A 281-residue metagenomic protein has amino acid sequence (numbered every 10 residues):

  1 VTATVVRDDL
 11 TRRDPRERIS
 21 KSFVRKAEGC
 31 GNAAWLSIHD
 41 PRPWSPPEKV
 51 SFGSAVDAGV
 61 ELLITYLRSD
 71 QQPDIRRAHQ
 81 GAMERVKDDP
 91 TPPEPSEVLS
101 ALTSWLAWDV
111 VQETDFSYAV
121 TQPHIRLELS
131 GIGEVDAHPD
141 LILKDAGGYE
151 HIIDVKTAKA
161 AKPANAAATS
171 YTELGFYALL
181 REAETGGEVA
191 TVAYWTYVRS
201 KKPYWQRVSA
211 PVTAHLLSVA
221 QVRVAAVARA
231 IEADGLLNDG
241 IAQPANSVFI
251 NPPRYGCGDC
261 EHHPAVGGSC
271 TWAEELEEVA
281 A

Functional and structural regions predicted by a protein language model:
V1-W35: Gly/lys/ser-thr-rich phosphate-binding loops in alpha/beta enzymes that coordinate phosphoanhydride or phosphate groups
R7-D14, R18-I19, L102, L180-A281: Metal-dependent nuclease catalytic regions and adjoining charged, substrate-binding loops involved in nucleic-acid end
K21-R68, D259-H262: Nuclease catalytic cores
E28-L36, L143-D154, A228, E232-A233: Active-site-adjacent bridging/hinge elements
D40, I64-R68, T157-A160, E182-G186 (+1 more regions): Hydrophobic/aromatic-lined pockets within catalytic cores
E48, F52, E94, V98 (+1 more regions): Hydrophobic (often cysteine-bearing) scaffold residues that line and stabilize catalytic clefts of nucleotide/cofactor
A55-P123, E128: A non-catalytic, helix-rich entry segment at domain boundaries
F116-A226: Mg2+/Mn2+-dependent nuclease catalytic core
